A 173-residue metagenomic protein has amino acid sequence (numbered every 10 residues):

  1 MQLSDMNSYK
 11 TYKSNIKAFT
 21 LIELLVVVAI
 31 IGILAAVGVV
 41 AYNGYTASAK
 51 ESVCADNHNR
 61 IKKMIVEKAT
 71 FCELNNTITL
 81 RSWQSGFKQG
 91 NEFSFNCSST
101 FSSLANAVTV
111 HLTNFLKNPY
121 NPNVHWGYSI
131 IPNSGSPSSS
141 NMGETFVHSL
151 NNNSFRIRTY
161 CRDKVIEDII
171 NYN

Functional and structural regions predicted by a protein language model:
M1-F19: N-terminal leader/signal peptides at the extreme start of proteins
S14-N43: N-terminal single-pass transmembrane signal-anchor helix
A41-N59: Aliphatic-rich helix starts adjacent to a transmembrane/signal segment
N57, N75, S94, T100-F101 (+1 more regions): General secretory precursor processing signal
N59, K63-K88: Alpha-helix exit/C-cap motif
R81-H148: Surface-exposed intrinsically disordered loops and tails
S134-N173: Short, surface-exposed interaction loops/tails
